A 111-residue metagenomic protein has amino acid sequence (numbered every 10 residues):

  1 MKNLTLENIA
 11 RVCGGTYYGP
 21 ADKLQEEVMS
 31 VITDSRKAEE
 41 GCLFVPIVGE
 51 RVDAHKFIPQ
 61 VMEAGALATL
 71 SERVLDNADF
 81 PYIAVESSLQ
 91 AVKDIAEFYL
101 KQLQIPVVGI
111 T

Functional and structural regions predicted by a protein language model:
M1-F98: N-terminal leader/targeting and accessory segments in enzymes
A96-T111: Walker A (P-loop) phosphate-binding motif
